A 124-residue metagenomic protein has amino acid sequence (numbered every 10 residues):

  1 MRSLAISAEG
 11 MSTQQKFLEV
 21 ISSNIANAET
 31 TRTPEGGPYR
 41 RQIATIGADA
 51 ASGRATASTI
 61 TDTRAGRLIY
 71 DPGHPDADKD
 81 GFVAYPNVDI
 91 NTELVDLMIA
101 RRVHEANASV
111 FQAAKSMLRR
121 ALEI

Functional and structural regions predicted by a protein language model:
M1-I124: Amphipathic alpha-helical polymerization modules
